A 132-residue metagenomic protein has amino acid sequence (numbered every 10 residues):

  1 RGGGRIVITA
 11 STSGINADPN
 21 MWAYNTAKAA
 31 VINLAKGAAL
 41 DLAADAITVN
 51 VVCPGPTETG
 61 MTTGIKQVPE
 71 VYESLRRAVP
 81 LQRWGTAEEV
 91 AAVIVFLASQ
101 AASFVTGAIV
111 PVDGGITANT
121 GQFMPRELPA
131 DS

Functional and structural regions predicted by a protein language model:
S11: Residue(s) in the substrate-gating loop at a strand-loop-helix junction that position the organic substrate next
I15, V49, C53-G64, A118: Short, flexible catalytic-loop segment of classical short-chain dehydrogenase/reductase
N16-W22, D45, Q82, Q100: Active-site loop immediately N-terminal to the catalytic Tyr-X3-Lys motif of short-chain dehydrogenase/reductase
A27, A35: Active-site helix of classical SDR
L40-D41, S103: Alpha-helical segment proximal to the catalytic Tyr-Lys
L42-A44, T57, G85, A98: A short hydrophobic alpha-helix cap/turn motif
V51, E70-V105, V112-G114: C-terminal helical subdomain
T106-S132: Short C-terminal tail/terminal secondary-structure segment of NAD(P)H-dependent dehydrogenase/reductase domains
